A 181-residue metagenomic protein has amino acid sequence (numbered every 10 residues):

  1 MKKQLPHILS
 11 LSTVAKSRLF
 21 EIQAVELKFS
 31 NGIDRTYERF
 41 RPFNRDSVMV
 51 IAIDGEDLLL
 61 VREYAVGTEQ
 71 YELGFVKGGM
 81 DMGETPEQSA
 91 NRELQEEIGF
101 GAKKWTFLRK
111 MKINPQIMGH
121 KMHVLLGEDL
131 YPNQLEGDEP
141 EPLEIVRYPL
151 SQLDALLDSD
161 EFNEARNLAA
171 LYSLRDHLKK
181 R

Functional and structural regions predicted by a protein language model:
M1-S17: Extreme N-terminal tail/first-helix region
K2-L5, F40, V48-R92: Conserved Nudix-box catalytic region and its N-terminal flanking loop in Nudix hydrolases and closely related
T13-M49, D54: Acidic, metal-coordinating catalytic segment for phosphate/diphosphate chemistry, firing primarily on the Nudix
T13-R18, S30, P42, V66 (+1 more regions): Acidic pyrophosphate-coordinating catalytic loop
D34-Y37, L73, V146: Short beta-strand segments
D46-M49, D54, M80-A165: Unchanged
A155-R181: Long hydrophobic alpha-helical segments typical of transmembrane helices together with their membrane-interfacial
